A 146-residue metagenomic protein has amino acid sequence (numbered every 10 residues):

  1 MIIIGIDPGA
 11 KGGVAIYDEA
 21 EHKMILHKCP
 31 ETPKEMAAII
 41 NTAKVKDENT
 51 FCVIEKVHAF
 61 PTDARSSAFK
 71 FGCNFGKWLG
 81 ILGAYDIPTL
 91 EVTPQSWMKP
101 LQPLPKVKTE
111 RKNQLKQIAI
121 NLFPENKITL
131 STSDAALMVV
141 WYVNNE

Functional and structural regions predicted by a protein language model:
M1-E146: Phosphate- and other anionic-substrate recognition elements at nucleic-acid/protein interfaces
